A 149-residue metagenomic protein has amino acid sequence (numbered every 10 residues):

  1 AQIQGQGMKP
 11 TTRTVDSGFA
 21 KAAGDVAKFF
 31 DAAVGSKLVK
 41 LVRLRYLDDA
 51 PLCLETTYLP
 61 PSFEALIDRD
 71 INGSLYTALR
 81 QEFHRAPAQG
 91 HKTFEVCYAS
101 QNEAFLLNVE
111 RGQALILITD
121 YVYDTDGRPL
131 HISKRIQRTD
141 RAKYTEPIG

Functional and structural regions predicted by a protein language model:
A1-G149: All-alpha effector-binding/dimerization core of bacterial HTH-type transcriptional repressors
